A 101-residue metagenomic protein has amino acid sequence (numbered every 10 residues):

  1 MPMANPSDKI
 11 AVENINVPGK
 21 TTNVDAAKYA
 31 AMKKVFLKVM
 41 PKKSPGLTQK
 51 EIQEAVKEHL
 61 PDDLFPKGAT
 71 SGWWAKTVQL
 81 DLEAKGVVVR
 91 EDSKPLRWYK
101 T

Functional and structural regions predicted by a protein language model:
M1-K38: Long, low-complexity, charged/polar intrinsically disordered regions in eukaryotic proteins
P2-A4, P45, K100: Eukaryotic, polar/proline-rich low-complexity intrinsically disordered regions
P41-P45, H59: Short helix-capping/hinge SLiMs at alpha-helix to coil transitions
T48-V56, L82: A short acidic, leucine-rich amphipathic alpha-helix
K57-A75: Short, positively charged loop/turn segments that connect secondary-structure elements
E83-S93: A short, conserved structural fragment
S93-T101: Short, cationic-aromatic polyanion-contact patches
